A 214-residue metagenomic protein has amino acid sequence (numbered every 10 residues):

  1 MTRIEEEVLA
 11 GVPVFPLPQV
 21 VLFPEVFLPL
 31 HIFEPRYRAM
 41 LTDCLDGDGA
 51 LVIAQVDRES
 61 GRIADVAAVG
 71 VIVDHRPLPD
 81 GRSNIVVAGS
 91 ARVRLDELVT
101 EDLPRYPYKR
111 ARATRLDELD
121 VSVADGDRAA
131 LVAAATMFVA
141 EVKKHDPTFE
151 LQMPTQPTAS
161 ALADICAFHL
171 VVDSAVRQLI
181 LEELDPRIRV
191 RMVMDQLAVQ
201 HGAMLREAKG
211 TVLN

Functional and structural regions predicted by a protein language model:
M1-N214: N-terminal low-complexity, acidic/polar interaction/targeting segments
